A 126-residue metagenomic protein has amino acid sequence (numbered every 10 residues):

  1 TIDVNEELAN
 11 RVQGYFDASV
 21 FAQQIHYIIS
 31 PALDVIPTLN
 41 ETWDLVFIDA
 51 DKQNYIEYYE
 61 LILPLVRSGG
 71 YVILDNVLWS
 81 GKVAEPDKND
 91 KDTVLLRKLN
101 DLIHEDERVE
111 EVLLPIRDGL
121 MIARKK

Functional and structural regions predicted by a protein language model:
T1-K126: S-adenosylmethionine/decaboxylated-SAM
